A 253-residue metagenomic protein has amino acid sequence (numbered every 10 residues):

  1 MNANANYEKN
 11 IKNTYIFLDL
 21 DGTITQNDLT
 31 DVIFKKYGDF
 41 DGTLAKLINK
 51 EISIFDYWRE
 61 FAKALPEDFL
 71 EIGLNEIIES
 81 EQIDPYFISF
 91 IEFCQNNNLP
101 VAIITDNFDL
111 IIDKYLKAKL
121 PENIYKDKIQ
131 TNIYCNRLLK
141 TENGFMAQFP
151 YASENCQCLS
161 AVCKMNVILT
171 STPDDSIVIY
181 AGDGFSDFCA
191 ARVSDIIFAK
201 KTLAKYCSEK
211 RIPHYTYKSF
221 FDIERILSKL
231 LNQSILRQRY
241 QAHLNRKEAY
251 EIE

Functional and structural regions predicted by a protein language model:
N2-L120, Q130-Y134: Alpha-helical substrate-recognition element adjacent to the catalytic core
Y86-P100, N107-E253: C-terminal cap/substrate-recognition subdomain and adjoining C-terminal extension of metal-dependent phosphatase-like
